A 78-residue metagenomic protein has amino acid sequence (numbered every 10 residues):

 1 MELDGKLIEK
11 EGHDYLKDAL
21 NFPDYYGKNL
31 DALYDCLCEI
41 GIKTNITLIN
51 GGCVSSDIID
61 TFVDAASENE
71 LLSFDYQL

Functional and structural regions predicted by a protein language model:
M1-L78: Positively charged, polar, low-complexity stretches
